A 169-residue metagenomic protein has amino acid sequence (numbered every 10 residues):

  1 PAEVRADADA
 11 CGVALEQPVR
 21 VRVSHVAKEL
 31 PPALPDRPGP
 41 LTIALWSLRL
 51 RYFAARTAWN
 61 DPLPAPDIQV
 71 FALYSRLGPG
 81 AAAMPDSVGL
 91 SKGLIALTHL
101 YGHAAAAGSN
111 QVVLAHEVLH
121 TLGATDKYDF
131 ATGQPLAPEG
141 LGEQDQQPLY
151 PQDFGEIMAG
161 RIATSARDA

Functional and structural regions predicted by a protein language model:
P1-W59: Propeptide-to-catalytic entry region of secreted or membrane-anchored zinc metalloproteases
E3-D7, V118-T121, T125, T164: Structured segments of extracytoplasmic/periplasmic soluble domains in secreted or envelope-associated proteins
A6-C11, A54-N60, A81-S87, G140-P148: Intrinsically disordered, low-complexity boundary segments flanking structured domains
A10, A131-T132: A generic "cationic amphipathic patch" detector
V26-K28, S75, H103, I162-A163: Residues that form or immediately flank small-molecule/cofactor binding pockets and catalytic motifs
E29-P35, G80-A82, D168: Short, solvent-exposed polar/charged micro-motifs at secondary-structure junctions
Y52-D129: Active-site-proximal segment of zinc-dependent metalloprotease catalytic domains
S87-K92, A96, L100-A105, G133-A169: Metalloprotease/metallohydrolase-associated module, dominated by Zn2+-dependent proteases
